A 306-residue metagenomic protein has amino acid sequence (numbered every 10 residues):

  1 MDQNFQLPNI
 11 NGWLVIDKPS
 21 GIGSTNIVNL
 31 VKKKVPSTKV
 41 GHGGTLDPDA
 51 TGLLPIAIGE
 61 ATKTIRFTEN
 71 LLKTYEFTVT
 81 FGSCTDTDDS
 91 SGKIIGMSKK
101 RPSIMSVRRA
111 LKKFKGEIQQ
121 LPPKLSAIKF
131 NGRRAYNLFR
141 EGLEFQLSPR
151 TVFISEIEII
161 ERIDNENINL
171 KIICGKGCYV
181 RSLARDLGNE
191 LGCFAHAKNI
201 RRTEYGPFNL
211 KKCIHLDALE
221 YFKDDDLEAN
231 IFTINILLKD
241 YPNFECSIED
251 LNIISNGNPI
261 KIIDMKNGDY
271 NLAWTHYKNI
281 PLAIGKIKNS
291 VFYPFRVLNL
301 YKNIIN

Functional and structural regions predicted by a protein language model:
M1-N306: Catalytic/RNA-binding core of pseudouridine synthases
